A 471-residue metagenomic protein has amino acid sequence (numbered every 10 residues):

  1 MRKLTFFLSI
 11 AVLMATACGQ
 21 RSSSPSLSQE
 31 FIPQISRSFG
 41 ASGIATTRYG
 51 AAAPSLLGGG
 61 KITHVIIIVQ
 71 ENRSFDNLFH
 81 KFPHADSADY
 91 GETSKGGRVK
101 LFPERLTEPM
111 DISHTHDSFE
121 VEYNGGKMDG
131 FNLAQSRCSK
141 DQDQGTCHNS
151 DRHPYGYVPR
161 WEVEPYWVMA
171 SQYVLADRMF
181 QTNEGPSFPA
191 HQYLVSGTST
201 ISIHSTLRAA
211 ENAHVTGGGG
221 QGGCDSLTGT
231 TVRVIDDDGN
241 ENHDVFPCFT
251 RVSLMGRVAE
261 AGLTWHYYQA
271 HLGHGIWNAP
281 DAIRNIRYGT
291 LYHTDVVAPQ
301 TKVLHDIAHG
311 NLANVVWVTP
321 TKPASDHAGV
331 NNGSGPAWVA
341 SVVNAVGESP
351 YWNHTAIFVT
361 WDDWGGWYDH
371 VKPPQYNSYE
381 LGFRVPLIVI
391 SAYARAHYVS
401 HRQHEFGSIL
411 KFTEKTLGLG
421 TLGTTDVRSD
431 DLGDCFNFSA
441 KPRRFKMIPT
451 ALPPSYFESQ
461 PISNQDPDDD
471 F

Functional and structural regions predicted by a protein language model:
M1-L4: Positively charged n-region of N-terminal signal peptides that target proteins for export
M14-A17: C-terminal motif of bacterial Sec signal peptides marking the signal peptidase cleavage site
G19-F471: N-terminal pro-sequences and low-complexity stem/linker regions of secreted or lumenal proteins
